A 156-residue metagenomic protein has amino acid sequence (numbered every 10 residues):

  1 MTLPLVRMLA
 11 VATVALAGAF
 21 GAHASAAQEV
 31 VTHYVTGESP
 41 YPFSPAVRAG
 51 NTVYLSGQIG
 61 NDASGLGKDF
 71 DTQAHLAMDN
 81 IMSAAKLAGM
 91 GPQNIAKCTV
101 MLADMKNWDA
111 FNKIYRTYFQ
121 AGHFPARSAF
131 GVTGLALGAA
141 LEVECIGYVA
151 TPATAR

Functional and structural regions predicted by a protein language model:
L3-D79, S83-A96, L102-R156: N-terminal presequence-like segments and the immediate start of the first folded domain
